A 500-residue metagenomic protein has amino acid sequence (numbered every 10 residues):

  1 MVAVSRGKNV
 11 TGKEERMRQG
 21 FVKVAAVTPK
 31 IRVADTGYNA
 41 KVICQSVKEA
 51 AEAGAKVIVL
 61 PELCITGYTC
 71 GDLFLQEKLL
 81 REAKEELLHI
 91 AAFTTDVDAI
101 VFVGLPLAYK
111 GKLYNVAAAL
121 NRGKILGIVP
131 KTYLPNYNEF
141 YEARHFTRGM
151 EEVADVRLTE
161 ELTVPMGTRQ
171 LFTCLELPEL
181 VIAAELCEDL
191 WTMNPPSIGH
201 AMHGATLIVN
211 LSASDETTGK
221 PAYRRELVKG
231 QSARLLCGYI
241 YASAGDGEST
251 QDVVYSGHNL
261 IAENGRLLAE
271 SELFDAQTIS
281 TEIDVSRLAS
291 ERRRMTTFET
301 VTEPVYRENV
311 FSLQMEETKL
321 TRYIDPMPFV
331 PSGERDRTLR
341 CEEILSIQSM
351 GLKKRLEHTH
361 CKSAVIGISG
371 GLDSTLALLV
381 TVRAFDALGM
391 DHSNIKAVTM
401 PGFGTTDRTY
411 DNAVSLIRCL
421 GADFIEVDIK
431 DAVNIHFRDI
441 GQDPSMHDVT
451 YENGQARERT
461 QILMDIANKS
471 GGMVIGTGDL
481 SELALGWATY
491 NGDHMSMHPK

Functional and structural regions predicted by a protein language model:
V2, K8-G367, R383-H392, F424: Enzyme catalytic cores with a strong preference for nitrogen-chemistry domains
L63, A213-S214, A244, M400-F403 (+2 more regions): Short, ordered loop/turn segments at secondary-structure junctions
L75-K78, E226-V228, G257-N259, V414-L416 (+2 more regions): Short, hinge-like loop/turn segments at secondary-structure boundaries
L107, K362-S374, K430-V433, D479-S481: A glycine-rich phosphate-binding loop feature that marks nucleotide/adenosyl-phosphate handling sites
V209, A364-I368, L372-V414: ATP-dependent adenylation/pyrophosphate-handling site
V209, D215, L236, N434-M446 (+2 more regions): Nucleotide-activated chemistry modules centered on ATP-dependent adenylation/adenylyltransferase
T278-S280, V310-P328, M390, N394-T450 (+2 more regions): A conserved beta-strand->alpha-helix junction
D336-R340, P401-T405, T450-G454, M495-K500: Short, contiguous acidic/charged loop-to-helix segments that flank catalytic cores in large enzymes
